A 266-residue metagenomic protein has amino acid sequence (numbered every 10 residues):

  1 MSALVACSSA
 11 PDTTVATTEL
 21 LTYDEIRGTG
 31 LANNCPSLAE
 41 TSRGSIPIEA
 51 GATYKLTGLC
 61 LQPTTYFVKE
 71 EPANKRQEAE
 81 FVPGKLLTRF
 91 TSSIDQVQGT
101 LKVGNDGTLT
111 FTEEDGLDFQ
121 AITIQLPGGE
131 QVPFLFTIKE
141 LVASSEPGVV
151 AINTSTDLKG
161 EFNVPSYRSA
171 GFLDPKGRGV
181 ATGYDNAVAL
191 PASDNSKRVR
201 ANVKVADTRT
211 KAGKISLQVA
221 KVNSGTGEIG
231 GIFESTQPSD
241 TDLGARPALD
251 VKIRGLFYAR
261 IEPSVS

Functional and structural regions predicted by a protein language model:
A3-A6: C-terminal motif of bacterial Sec signal peptides marking the signal peptidase cleavage site
S8-P11: Bacterial signal peptide processing site
T13-S196: An ectodomain-focused feature that recognizes extracytoplasmic/extracellular
D24, L101, A201-V203, A259: Residue-level marker of intrinsically disordered, low-complexity segments enriched for small/polar residues
G128, E140-V142, K221-N223, F233-S239 (+1 more regions): Beta-strand elements of well-folded, non-transmembrane domains
A170-R246: Acidic, glycine-rich flexible loop segments
